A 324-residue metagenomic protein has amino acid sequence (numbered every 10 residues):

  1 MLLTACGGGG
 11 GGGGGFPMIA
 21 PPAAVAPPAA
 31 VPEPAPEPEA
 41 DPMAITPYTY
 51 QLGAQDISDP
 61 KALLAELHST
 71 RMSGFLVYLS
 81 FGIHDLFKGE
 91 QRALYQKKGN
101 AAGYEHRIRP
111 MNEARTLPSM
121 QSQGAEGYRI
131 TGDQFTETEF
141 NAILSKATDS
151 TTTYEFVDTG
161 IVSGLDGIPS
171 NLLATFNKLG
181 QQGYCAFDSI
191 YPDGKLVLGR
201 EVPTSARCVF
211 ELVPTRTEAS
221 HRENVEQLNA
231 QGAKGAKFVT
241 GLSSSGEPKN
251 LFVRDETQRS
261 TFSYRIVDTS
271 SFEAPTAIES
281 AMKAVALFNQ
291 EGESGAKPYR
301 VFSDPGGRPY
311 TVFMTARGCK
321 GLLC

Functional and structural regions predicted by a protein language model:
L2-A5: C-terminal motif of bacterial Sec signal peptides marking the signal peptidase cleavage site
G7-G12: Bacterial signal peptide processing site
G14-E39: Ser/Thr-rich, Pro/Gly/Ala-heavy low-complexity intrinsically disordered linkers and tails of secreted extracellular
F16-M18, E37-C324: Terminus-proximal functional modules
